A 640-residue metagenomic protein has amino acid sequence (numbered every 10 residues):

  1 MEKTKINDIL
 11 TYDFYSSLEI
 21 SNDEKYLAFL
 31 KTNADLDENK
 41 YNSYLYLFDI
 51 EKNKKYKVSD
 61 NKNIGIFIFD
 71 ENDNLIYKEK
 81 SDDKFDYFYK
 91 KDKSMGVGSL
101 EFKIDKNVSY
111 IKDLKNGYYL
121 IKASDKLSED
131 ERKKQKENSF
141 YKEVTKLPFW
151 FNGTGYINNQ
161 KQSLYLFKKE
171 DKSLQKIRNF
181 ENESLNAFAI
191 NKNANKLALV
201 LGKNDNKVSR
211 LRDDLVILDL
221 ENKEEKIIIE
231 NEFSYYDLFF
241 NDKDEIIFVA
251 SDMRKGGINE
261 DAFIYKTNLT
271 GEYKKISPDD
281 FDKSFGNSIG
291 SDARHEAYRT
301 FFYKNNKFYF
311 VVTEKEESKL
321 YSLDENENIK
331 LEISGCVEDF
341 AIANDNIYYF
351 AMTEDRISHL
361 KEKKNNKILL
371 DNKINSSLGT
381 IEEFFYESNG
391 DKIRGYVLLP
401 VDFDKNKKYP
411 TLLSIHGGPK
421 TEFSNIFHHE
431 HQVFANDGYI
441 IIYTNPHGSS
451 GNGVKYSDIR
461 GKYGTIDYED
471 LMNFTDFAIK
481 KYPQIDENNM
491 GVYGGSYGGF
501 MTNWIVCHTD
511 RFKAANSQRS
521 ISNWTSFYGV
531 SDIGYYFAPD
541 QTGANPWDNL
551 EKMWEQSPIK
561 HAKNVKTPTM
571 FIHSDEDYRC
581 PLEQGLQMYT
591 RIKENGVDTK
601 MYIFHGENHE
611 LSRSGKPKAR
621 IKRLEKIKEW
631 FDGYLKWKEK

Functional and structural regions predicted by a protein language model:
T4-I9, K54-V58, S99-F102, Q175-R178 (+4 more regions): A short beta-strand motif characteristic of beta-propeller blades
Y12-L27, N61-K78, K103-Y118, K122 (+10 more regions): Conserved beta-propeller blade repeats
S17-E19, K122, E143-V144, W150-F151 (+8 more regions): Non-catalytic accessory segments flanking enzyme active sites
D37-N42, S81-F85, G155-K161, N206-D213 (+3 more regions): Short, solvent-exposed loop/turn segments at conserved positions within beta-propeller repeat blades
N42-S43, S124-Y165, D213, A262-Y265 (+3 more regions): Predominantly five- to eight-bladed beta-propeller fold
I50-K52, D92-M95, K168-K172, D219-K223 (+3 more regions): Short loop/turn segments that connect beta-strands within beta-propeller blades
N375-N488, G495, G529: Cap/lid segment of the alpha/beta-hydrolase catalytic domain
P446-K640: Active-site-proximal cap/loop segments of hydrolase catalytic domains
